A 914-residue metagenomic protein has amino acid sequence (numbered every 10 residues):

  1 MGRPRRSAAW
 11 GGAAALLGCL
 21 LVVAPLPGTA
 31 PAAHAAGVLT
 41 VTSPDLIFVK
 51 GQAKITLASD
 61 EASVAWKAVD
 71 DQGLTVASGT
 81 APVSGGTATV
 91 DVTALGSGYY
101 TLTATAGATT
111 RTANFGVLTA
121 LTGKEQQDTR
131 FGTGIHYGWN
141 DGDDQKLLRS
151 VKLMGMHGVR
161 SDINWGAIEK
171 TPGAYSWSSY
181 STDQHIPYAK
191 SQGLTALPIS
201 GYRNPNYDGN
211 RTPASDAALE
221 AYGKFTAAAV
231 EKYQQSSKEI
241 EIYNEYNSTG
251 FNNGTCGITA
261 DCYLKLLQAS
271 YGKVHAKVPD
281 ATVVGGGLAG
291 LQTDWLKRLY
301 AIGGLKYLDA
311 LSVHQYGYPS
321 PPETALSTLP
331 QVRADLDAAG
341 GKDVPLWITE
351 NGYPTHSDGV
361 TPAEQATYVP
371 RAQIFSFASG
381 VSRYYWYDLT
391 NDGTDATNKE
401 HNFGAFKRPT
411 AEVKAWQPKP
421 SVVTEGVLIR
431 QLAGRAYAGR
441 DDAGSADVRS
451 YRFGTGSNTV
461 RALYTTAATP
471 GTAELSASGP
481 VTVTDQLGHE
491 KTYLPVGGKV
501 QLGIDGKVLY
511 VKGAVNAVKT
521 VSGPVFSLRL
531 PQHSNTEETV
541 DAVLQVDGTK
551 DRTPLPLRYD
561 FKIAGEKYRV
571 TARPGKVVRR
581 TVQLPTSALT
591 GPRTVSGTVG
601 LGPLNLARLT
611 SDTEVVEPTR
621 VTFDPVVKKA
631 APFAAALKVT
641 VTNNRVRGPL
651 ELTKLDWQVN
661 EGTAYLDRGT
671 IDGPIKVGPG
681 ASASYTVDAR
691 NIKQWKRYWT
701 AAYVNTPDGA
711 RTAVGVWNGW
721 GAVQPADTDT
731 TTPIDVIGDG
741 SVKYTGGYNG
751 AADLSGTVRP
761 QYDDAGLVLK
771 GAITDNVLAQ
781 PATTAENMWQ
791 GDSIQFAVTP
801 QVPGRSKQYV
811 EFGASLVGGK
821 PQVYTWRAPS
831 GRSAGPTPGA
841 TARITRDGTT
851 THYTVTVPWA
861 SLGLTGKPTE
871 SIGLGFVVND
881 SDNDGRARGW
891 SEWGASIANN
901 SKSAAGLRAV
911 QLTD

Functional and structural regions predicted by a protein language model:
M1-A15: N-terminal export and membrane-targeting signals
P4, G18, P25, P31-Y137 (+1 more regions): Mature N-terminal, pre-catalytic/accessory segment of carbohydrate-active enzymes
S43, A443-G479, Q486, T553-L555: Carbohydrate-binding surface patches
L148-K306, H314-Y316: Substrate-binding cleft and catalytic face of glycoside hydrolase catalytic domains, especially the flexible beta-alpha
T259-F375, S379-V381: Noncatalytic carbohydrate-binding groove/subsite architecture in carbohydrate-active enzymes
V360-E425, D441-S445: Aromatic/acidic polysaccharide-binding cleft in carbohydrate-active enzymes
L494-V525: C-terminal beta-strand-rich structural cap/linker in extracellular carbohydrate-active enzymes
D624, K628, T640, K676-A681 (+1 more regions): Structural preference for beta-rich elements and adjacent junctions enriched in aromatics
